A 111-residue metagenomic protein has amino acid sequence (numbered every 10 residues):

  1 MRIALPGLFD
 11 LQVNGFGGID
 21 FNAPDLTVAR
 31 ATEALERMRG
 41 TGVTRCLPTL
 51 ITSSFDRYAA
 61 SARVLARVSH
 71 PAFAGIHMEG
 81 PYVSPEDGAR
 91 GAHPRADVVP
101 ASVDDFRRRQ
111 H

Functional and structural regions predicted by a protein language model:
M1, F9-Q12, S69, A74: N-terminal hydrophobic or amphipathic segments with adjacent small-residue motifs that include Sec signal peptides
I3-D25: Di-metal (Zn2+ and/or Mg2+/Mn2+) metal-binding site signature of metallo-dependent hydrolases with the MBL/beta-CASP
N14-D20, T32-S61, A72-S84, H111: Divalent metal-dependent hydrolysis catalytic cores, especially in the metallo-beta-lactamase
A23, L50, R95-V98: Pocket-edge positions in alpha/beta enzyme catalytic cores
P24-L26, D87-G88: Short capping/connector residues at structural and topological boundaries
T27-L35, V99-F106: Short, acidic/polar
R63-H111: Metal-coordinating catalytic core of metallo-dependent amide/deamination hydrolases
